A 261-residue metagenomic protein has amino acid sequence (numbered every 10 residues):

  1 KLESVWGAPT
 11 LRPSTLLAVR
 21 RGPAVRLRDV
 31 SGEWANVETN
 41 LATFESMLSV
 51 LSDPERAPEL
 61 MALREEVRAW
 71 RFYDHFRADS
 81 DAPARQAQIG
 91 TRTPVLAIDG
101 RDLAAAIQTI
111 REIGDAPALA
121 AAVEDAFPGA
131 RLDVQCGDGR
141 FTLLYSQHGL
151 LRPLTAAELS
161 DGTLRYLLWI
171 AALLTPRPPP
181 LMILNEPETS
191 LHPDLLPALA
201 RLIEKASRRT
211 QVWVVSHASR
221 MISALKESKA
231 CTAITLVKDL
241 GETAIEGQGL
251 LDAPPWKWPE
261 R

Functional and structural regions predicted by a protein language model:
K1-I113, P117: Electropositive, glycine-dotted interaction segments that contact anionic polymers or phosphate-rich ligands
S4-T10, V30, Y145-G149, G247-L251: Secondary-structure transition/turn motif
E66, A126-P128, A206, E227: Short, structurally constrained coil/turn elements that cap an alpha-helix or connect an alpha-helix to the following
R77-D79, D138-G139, L240: Residue-level detector of flexible, active-site-proximal loop/helix-junction positions within diverse enzyme catalytic
Q108, P117, A121-L174, L181-L196: Conserved ABC ATPase signature
G114, A118-V134, E246-G249, A253-R261: N-terminal accessory segments
P176-P178, R208-R209: Short loop/turn elements that form and flank the Walker-type P-loop nucleotide-binding site in RecA-like NTPase cores
P197-R261: C-terminal lobe/lid and adjacent interdomain/linker elements of RecA-like ASCE P-loop ATPase modules
